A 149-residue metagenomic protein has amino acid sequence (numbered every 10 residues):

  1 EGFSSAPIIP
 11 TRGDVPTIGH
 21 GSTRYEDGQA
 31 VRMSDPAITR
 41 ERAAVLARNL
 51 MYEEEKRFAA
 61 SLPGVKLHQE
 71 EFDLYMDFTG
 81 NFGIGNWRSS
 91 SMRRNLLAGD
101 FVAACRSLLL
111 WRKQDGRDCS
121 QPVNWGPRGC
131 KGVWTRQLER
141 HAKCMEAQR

Functional and structural regions predicted by a protein language model:
E1-A6, G13, S22, A44-N49 (+2 more regions): Long, amphipathic alpha-helical surface segments
S5, S22, D27, L74-D77: Intrinsically disordered, low-complexity regions enriched in small/polar residues
P7-P10, P16, P36, P63 (+1 more regions): Proline-rich intrinsically disordered, low-complexity coils
P10-R32: Substrate-binding/active-site groove segments that recognize and process beta-1,4-linked N-acetyl-hexosamine
M33-S91: Mid-length scaffold segments of soluble, non-membrane domains
